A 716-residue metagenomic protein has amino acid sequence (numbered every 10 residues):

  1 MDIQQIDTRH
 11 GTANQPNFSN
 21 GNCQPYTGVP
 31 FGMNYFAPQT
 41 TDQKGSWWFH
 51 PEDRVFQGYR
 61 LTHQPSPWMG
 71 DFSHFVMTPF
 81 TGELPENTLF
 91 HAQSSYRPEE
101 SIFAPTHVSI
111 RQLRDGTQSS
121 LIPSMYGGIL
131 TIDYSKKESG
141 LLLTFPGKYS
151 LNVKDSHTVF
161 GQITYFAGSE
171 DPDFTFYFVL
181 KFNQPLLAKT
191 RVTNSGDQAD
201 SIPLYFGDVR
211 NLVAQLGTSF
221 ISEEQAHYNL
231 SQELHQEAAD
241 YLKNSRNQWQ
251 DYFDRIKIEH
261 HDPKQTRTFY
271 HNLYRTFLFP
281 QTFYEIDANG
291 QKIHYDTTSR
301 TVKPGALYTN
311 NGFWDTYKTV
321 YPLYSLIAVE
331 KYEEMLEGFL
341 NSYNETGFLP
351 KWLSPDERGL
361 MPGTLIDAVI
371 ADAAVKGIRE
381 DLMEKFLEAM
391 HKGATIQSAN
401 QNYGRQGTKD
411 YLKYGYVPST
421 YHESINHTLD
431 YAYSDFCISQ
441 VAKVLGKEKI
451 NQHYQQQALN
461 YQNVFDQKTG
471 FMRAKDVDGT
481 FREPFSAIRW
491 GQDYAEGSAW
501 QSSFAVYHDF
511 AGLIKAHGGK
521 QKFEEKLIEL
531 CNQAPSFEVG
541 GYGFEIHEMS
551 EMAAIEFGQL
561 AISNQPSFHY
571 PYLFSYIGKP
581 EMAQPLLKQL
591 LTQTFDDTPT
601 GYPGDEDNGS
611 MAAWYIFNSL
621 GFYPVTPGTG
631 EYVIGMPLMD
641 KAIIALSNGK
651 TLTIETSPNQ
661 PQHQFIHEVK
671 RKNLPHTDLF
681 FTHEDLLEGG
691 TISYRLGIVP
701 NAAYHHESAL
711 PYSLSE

Functional and structural regions predicted by a protein language model:
M1-A368, A374-L429, Q440-N463, T469-M472 (+8 more regions): Accessory carbohydrate-recognition regions in carbohydrate-active enzymes
S434: ATP-dependent phospho-/nucleotidyl transfer catalytic cores
C437: Alpha-helical segment that forms one wall of the substrate-binding/catalytic cleft in peptidoglycan-active domains
I644-A645: Extracellular/periplasmic, surface-exposed regions of secreted and cell-surface proteins
T656: Conserved catalytic core of nucleotide polymerization and phosphodiester-bond processing enzymes
